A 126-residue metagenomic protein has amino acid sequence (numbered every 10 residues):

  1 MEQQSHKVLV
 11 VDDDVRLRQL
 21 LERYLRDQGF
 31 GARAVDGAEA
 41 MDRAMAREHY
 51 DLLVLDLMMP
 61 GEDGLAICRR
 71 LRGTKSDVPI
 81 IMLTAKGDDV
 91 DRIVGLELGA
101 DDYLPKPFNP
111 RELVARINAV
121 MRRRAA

Functional and structural regions predicted by a protein language model:
R18, P60, T74, D88 (+1 more regions): The feature encodes the CheY-like receiver
Q19-D27: Charged docking surfaces used in two-component/phosphorelay signaling
G29-A38, A44: Short hydrophobic/Thr-rich beta-strand motif most characteristic of the beta2 strand and flanking loop of CheY-like
D36-G37, D63-A66: Acidic catalytic/metal-coordinating carboxylates
E48-V54, M59: Active-site beta3 strand of CheY-like receiver
L65-S76: Short amphipathic alpha-helix used as the core "switch/output" element in two-component signaling
